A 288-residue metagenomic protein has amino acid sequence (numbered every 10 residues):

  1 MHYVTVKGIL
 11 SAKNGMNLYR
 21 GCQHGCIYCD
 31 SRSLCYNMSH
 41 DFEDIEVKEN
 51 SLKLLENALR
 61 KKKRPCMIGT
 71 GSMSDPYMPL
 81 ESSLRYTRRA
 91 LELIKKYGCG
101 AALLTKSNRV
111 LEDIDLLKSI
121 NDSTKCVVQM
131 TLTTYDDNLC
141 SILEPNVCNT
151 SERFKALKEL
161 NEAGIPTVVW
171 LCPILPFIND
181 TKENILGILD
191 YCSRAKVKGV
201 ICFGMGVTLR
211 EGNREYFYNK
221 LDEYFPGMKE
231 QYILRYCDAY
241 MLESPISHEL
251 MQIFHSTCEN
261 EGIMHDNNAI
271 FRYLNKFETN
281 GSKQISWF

Functional and structural regions predicted by a protein language model:
M1-Q129, T133-S141, T150, F154: Conserved Radical SAM active-site core
M1-T5, E183-F288: Auxiliary Fe-S-binding modules of radical SAM enzymes
V47, R109-L111, P176-N179, T208: Acidic-and-aromatic substrate-binding clefts and catalytic sites of carbohydrate-active enzymes
L84-R85, K118-M130, N179-K196, L221-Y224: Short, electropositive alpha-helical surface patch
G98-C99, I165, V197: A structural motif
K118-N121, F154-E162, H255, E259: Surface-exposed amphipathic alpha-helices with a cationic face
Y135-D137, E144-N146, E159-T181, G204-V207: Conserved strand-turn element in the central/C-terminal portion of the radical SAM core barrel that lines
